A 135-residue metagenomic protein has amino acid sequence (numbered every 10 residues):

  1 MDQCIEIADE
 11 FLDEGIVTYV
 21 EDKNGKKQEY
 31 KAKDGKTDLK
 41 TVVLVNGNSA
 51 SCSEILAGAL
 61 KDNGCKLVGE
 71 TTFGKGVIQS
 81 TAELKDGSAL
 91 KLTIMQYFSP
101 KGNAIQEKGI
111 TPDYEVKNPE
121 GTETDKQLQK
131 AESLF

Functional and structural regions predicted by a protein language model:
M1-A8, T41, S53-A57, K61 (+4 more regions): Extracytoplasmic/secreted envelope proteins and their assembly/folding machinery, especially bacterial periplasmic
M1-S51, F73-E83, M95-F98: Gly/Ser/Thr-rich loop/hinge elements
C65-K75: Gly/Pro- and small hydrophobic-enriched strand-loop and loop-to-helix capping segments that sit at the rims
